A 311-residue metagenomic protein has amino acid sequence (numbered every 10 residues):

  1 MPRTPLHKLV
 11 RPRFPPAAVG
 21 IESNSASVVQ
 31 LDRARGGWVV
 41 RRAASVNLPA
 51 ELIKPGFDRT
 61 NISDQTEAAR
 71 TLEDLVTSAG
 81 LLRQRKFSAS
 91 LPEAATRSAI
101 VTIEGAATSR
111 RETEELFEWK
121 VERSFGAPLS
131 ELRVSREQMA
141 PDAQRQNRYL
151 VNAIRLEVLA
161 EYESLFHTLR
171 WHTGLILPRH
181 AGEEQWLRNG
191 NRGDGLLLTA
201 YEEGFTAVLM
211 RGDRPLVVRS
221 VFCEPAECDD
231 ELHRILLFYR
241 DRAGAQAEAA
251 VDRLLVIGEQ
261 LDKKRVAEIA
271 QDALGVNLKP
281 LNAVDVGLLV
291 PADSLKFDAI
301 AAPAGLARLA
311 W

Functional and structural regions predicted by a protein language model:
M1-W311: Hydrophobic/aromatic-enriched cytosolic interaction surfaces used to assemble or bind macromolecules
